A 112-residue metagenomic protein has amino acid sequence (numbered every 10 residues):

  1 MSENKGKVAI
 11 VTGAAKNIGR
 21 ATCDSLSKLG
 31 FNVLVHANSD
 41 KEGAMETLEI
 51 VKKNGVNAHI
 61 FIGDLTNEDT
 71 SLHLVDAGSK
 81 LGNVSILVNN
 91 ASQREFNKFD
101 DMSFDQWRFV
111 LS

Functional and structural regions predicted by a protein language model:
M1-I10: Flexible N-terminal pre-Rossmann segment of NAD(P)-dependent oxidoreductases
V8, A15-N17: Conserved glycine-rich cofactor-binding loop
A14-A15, A91: NAD(P)H cofactor-binding loop motif with strongest signal on the N-terminal glycine-rich segment
L29-E46: Conserved glycine-rich Rossmann-like NAD(P)H-binding loop of the short-chain dehydrogenase/reductase
K41, I62-L74, F104: The beta1-alpha1 cofactor-binding region of Rossmann-like NAD(H)/NADP(H)-dependent oxidoreductases
S85-I86, R108: Conserved catalytic-site loops of classical short-chain dehydrogenases/reductases
N90-F96: Conserved NAD(P)H cofactor-binding loop of Rossmann-fold oxidoreductase domains
K98-F99, S103-L111: Substrate-binding pocket helix/loop in short-chain dehydrogenase/reductase
